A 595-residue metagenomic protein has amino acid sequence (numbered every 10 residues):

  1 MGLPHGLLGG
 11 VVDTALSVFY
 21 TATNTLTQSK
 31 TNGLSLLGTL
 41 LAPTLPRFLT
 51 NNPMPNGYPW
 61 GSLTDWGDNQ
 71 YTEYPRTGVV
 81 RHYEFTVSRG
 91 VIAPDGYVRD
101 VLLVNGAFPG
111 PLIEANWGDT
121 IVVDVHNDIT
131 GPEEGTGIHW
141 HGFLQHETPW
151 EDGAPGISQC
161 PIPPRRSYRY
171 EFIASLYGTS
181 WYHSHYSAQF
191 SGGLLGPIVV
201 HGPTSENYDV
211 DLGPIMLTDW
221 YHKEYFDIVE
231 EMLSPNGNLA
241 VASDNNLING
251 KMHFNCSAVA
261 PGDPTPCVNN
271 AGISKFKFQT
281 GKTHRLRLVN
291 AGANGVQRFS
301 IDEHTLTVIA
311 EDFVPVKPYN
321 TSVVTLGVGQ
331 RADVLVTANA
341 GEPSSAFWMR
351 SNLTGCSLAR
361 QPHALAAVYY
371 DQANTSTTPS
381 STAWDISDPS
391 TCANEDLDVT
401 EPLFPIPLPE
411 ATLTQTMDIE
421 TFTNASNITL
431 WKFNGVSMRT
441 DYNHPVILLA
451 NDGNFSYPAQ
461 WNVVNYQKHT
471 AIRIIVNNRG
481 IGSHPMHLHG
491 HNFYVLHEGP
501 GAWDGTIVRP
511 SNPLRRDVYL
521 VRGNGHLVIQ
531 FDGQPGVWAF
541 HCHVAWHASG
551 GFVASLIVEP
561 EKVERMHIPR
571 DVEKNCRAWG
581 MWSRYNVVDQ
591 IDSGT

Functional and structural regions predicted by a protein language model:
M1-P4: Fungal secretory targeting signals
G10-P164, L239-H284, A411-E420, A425-N465 (+1 more regions): N-terminal, post-signal-peptide metal-ligating segments of extracellular/periplasmic oxidoreductases, dominated by
F19, L26, N32-Y74, L194-E231 (+4 more regions): Extended terminal and domain-junction accessory segments
H82-E206, G295-V324, A346-R360, A425-D532 (+2 more regions): Histidine- and aromatic-enriched segments that form or immediately flank copper-ligand environments
E147-G156, C160-P161, M216, M232-V399 (+1 more regions): Histidine- and aromatic-rich segments of cupredoxin/plastocyanin-like copper-binding domains
P164-R165, E171-I173, V200, P214-M216 (+2 more regions): Fungal eukaryote-biased detector of long internal structured cores
